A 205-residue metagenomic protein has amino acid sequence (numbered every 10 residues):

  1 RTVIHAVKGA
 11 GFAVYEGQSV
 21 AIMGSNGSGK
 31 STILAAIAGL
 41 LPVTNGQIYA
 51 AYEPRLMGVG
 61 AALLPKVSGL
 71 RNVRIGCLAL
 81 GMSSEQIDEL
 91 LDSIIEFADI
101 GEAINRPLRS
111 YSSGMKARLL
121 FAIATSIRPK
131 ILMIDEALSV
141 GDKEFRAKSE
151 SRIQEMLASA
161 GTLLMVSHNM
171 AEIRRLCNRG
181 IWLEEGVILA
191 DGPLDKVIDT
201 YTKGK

Functional and structural regions predicted by a protein language model:
E16-A21, S25-A79: ABC ATPase nucleotide-binding domain signature region
R74, Q86-A103, A122: Conserved ABC ATPase "signature" region
P107-Y111: Conserved ABC ATPase signature
T125-I134: A short, proline-enriched helix->beta-strand linker immediately N-terminal to the Walker B motif in ABC-type P-loop
R146-S159: Helical segment within the ABC ATPase nucleotide-binding domain
S167-H168: H-loop/switch region of ABC-family ATPase nucleotide-binding domains
L176-P193, Y201: H-loop (His-switch) and adjacent beta-strand-loop-beta switch element of ABC-type ATPase nucleotide-binding domains
